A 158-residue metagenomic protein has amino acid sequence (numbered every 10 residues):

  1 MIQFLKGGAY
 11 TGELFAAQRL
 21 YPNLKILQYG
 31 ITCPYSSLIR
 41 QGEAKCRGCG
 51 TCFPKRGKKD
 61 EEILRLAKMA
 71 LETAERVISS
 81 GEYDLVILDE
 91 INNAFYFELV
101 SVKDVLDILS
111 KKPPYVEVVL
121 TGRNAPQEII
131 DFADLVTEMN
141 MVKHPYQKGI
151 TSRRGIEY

Functional and structural regions predicted by a protein language model:
M1-R76: Conserved P-loop
F53-E61, L66-E82, I91-Y158: Replace "adjacent to P-loop NTPase cores in ATP/GTP-dependent enzymes" with "adjacent to NTP-binding cores
